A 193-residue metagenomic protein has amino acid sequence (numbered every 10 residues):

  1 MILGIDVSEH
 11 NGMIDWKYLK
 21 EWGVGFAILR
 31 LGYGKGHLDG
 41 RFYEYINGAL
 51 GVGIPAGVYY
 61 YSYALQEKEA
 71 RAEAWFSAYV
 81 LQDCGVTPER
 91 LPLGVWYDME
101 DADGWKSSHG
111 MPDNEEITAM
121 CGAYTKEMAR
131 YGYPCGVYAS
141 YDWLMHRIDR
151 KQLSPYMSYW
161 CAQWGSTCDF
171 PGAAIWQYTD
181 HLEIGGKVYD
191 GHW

Functional and structural regions predicted by a protein language model:
M1-N11, K17-E21, R150-W193: Functionally critical loop-and-helix segments that line ligand-binding/catalytic clefts of soluble enzyme domains
M1-T125, A129-Y131: Substrate-binding cleft of extracellular glycoside hydrolase catalytic domains
A56, P134-G136, Y159: Hydrophobic anchor at the start of a short beta-strand that flanks the dinucleotide cofactor-binding loop
Y60, A139, Q163: Short beta-strand/turn micro-motifs composed of small residues that flank or help shape donor/cofactor-binding pockets
E69-A72, L144-Q152: Glycine-rich, charge-decorated loop segments at or immediately adjacent to ligand/cofactor-binding or catalytic sites
A102, D142-L144, S166-T167, D180: Short, solvent-exposed loop/turn segments at secondary-structure junctions
S107-D113, V137-Y138, I148-Y156, G185: Basic/polar, cationic surfaces and motifs that engage anionic cell-wall and phosphate/carboxylate ligands
M128-H146: Aromatic-lined carbohydrate-recognition surfaces of secreted/lumenal glycan-active proteins
